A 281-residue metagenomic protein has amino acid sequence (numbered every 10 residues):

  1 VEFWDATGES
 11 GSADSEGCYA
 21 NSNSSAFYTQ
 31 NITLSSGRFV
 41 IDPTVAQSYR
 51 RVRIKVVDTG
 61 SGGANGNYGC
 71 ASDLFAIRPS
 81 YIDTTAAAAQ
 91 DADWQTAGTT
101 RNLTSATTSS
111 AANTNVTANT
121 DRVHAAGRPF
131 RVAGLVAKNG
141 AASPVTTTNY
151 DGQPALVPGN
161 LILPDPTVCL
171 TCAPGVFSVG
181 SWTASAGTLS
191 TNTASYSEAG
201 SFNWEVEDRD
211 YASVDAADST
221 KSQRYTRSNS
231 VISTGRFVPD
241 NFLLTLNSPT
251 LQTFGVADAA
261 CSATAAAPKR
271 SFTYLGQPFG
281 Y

Functional and structural regions predicted by a protein language model:
V1-Y281: Core sequence-specific DNA-binding domains of diverse transcription factors
